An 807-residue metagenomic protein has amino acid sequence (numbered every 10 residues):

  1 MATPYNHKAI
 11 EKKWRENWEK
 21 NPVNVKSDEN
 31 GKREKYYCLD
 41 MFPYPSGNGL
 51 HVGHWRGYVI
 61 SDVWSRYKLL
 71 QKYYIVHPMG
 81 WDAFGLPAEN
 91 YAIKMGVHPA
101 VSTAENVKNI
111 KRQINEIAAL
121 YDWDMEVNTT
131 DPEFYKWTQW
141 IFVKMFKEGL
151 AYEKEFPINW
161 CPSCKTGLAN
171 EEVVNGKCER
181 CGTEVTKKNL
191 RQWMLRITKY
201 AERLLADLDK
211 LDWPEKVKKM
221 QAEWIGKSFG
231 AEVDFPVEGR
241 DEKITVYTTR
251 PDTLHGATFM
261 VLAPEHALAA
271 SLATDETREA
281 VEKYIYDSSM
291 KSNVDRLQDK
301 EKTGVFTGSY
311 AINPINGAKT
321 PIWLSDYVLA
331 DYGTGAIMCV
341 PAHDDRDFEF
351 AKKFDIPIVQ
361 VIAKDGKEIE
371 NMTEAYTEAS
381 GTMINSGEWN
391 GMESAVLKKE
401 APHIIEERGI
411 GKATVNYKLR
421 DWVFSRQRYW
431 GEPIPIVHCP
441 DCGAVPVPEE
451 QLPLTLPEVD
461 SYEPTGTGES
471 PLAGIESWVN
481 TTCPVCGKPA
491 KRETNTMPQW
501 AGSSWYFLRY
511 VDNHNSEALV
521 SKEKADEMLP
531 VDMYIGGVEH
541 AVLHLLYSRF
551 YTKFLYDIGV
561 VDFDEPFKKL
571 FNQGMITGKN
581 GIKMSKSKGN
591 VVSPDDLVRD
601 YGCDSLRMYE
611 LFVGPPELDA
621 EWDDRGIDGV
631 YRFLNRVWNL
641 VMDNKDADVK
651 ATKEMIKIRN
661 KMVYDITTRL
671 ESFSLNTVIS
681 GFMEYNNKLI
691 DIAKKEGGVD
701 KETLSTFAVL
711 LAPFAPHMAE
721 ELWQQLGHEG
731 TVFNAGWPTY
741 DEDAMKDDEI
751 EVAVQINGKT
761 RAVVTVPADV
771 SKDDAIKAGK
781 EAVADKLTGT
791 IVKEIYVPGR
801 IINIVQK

Functional and structural regions predicted by a protein language model:
M1-K35, A263-H266, D275-R278, I356-G366 (+8 more regions): Basic, alpha-helical terminal appendages of large translation-related enzymes
M1-L39, L69-P78, S102-N109, Y284-W323 (+1 more regions): Conserved oxyanion/phosphate-binding beta-strand-loop segments in alpha/beta enzyme cores
P4, K13, N17-P22, K94-I244 (+11 more regions): Residue patterns forming the tRNA-binding/recognition surfaces of aminoacyl-tRNA synthetases and related DALR
R15, I197-T198, R203-G226, A263-V305 (+2 more regions): Amphipathic alpha-helical
D28-V97, T103, E126-I141, C164 (+3 more regions): N-terminal catalytic cores of NTP/NDP-binding nucleotidyl/phosphoryl-transfer enzymes
S61, Y74, H266-D365, E370 (+1 more regions): Catalytic alpha/beta core of large soluble enzyme barrels
D82, K147-C161, A413-A444, Q499 (+3 more regions): Helix-rich, typically C-terminal accessory recognition domains appended to large enzymatic cores
S309-I315, K319-Y332, V361, V479-P616: Alpha-helical recognition segments enriched in aromatics with Gly/Pro capping that present substrate-recognition
